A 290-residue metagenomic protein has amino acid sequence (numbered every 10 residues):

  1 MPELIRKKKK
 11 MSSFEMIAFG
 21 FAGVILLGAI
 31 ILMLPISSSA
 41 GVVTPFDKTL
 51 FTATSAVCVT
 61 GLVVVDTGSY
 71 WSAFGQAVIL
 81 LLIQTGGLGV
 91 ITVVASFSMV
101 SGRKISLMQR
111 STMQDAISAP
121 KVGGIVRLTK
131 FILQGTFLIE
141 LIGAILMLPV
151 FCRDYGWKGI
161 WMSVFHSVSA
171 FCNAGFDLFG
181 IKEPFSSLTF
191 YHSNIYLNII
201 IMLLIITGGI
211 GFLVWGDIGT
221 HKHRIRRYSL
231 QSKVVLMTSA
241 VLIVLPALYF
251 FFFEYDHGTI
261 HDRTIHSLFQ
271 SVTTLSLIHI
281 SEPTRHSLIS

Functional and structural regions predicted by a protein language model:
M1-I289: Membrane-proximal intracellular helices of multi-pass ion channels
